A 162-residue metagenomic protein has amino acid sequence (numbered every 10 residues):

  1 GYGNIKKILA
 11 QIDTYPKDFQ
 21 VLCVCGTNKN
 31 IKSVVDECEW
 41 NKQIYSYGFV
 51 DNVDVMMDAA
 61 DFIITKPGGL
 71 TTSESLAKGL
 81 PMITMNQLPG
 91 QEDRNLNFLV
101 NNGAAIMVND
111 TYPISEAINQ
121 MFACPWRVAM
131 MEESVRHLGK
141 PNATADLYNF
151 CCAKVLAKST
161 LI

Functional and structural regions predicted by a protein language model:
G1-A59: Donor-nucleotide binding loops and adjacent catalytic segments primarily of GT-B fold Leloir glycosyltransferases
D54, T72-K78, N97: Short alpha-helical segment that forms part of, or immediately flanks, the ligand-binding pocket in carbohydrate-active
D58-P67: Acidic donor-binding loop of glycosyltransferase active sites
A60-D61, G79-P81: A short alpha->beta transition loop at the rim of the catalytic pocket in nucleotide-sugar-dependent
G79, R94-A104: Acidic, glycine-centered active-site loop in nucleotide-sugar glycosyltransferases
V100-G103, N109-W126: C-terminal "capping" alpha-helix adjacent to the active site of nucleotide-linked donor transferases in cell-envelope
R127-P141: A short, well-ordered alpha-helix in the C-terminal region of glycosyltransferases
K140-I162: C-terminal alpha-helical cap of glycosyltransferases
